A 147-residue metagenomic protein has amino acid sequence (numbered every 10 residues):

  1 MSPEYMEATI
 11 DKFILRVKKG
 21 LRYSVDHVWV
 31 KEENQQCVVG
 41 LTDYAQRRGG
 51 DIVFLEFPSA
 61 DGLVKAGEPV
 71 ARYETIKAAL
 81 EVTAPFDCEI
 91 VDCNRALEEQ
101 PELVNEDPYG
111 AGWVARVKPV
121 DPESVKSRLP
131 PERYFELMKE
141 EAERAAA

Functional and structural regions predicted by a protein language model:
S2-A66, A111-P122, S127, P131-R133 (+1 more regions): Acidic, low-complexity mobile loops and tails
V30-E32, I76, C93: Residue-level recognition of beta-strand microenvironments
D43-A45, K77, F86: Short glycine-rich, polar/acidic loop-and-turn segments at beta strand-coil junctions
S59-Y73, E89-D92: Short, well-structured beta-strand-loop connectors
P69-A71, I76-A78, A96-L97, D121: Short, charged beta-turn/beta-strand-edge "cap" motif at the junction between a beta-strand and an adjacent loop
A79-A111: Mid-chain, well-packed structural core segment of small domains
